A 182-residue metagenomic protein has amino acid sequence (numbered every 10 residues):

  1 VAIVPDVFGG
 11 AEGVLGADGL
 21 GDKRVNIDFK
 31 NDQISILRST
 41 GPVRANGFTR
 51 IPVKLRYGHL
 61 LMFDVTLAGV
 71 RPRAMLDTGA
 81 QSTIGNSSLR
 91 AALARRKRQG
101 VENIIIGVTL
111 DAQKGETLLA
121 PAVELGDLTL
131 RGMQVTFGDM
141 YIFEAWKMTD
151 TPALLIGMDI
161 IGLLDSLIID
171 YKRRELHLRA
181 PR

Functional and structural regions predicted by a protein language model:
V1-R182: Pepsin/retropepsin-fold aspartyl endopeptidases
